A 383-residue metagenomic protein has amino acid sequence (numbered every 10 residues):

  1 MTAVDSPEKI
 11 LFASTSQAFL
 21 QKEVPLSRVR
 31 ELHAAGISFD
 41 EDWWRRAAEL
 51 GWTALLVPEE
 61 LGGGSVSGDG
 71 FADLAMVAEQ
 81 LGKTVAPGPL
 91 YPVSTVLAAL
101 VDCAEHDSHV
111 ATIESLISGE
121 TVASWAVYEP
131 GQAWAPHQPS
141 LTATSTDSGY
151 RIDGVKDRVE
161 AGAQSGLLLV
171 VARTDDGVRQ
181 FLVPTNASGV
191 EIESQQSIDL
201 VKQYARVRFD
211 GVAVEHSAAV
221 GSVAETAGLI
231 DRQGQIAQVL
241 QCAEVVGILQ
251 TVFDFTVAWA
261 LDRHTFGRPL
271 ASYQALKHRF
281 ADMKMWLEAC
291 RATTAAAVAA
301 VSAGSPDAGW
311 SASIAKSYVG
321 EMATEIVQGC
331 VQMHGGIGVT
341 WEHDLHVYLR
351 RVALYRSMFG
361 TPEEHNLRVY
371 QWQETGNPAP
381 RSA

Functional and structural regions predicted by a protein language model:
M1-T84, C103-H106, S115, G119 (+3 more regions): Alpha-helical interface subdomain recognition
G68-D69, A135-H137, A161-S165: Short glycine/proline-enriched turns and hinge-like loops at secondary-structure junctions
A86-D107: N-terminal glycine-rich flavin-associated loop
T112-E114, G131, S140-T142, K156-E160 (+2 more regions): A generic local secondary-structure boundary/capping motif
G119-P130: A short, Trp-centered hydrophobic/proline-enriched beta-strand micro-motif
A126, V155-E191: A short core secondary-structure module
W134, Q138-S140, R158-V159, P184-S222: Flexible, small-/acidic-enriched active-site or ligand-binding loops
A135-D153: Cytochrome P450 C-terminal beta-domain/meander region
